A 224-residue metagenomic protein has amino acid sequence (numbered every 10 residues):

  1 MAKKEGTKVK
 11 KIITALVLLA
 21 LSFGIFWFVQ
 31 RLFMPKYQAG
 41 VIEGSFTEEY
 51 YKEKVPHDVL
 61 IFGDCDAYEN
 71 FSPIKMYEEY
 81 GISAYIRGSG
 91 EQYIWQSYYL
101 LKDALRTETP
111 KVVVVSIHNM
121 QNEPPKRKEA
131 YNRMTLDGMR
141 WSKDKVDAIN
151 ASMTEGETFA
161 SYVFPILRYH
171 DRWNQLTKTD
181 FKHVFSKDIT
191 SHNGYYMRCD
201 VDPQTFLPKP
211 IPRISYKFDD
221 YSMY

Functional and structural regions predicted by a protein language model:
M1-K10: N-terminal Lys/Arg-rich, disordered targeting/topogenic segments
K11-R31: Hydrophobic membrane-insertion alpha-helices, especially the h-region of bacterial N-terminal signal peptides
V29-Q38, S83-E91, I211-M223: Acidic/glycine-enriched edge-of-secondary-structure segments
F33-K52: Alpha-helical transmembrane signal-anchor/signal-peptide segments
K52-P56, R106-E108: Flexible, charged surface loops at secondary-structure boundaries
F62, D66-S152: Membrane-embedded segments
A130-Y224: Secreted/periplasmic serine-hydrolase-like ester/acetyl group-modifying domain
